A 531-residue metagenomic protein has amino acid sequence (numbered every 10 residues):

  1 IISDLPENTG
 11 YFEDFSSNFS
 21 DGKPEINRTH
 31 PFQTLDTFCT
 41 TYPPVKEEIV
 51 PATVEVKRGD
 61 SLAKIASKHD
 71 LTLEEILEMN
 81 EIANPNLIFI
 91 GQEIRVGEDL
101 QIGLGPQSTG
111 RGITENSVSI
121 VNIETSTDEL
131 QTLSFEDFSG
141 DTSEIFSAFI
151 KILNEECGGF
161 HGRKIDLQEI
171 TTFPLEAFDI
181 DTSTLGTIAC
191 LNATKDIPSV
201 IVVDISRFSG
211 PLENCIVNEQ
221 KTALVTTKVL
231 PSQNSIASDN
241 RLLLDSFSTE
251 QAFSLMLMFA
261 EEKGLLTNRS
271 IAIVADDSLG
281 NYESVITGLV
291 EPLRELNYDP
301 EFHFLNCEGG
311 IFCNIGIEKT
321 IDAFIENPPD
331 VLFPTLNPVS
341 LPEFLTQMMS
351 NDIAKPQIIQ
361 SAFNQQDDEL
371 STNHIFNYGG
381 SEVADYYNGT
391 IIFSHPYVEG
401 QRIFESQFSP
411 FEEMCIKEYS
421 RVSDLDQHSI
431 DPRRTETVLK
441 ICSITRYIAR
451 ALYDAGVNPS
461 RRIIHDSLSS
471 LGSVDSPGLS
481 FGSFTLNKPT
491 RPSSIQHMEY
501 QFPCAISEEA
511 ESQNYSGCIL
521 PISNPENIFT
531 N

Functional and structural regions predicted by a protein language model:
G10-T40, Q101-Q107, R111-G112, V118-S119 (+2 more regions): Solvent-exposed, acidic/polar segments of extracytosolic/periplasmic ligand-binding ectodomains
F15, D277, N337-E343, Y386 (+1 more regions): Extracellular/periplasmic ligand-binding modules, especially the Venus flytrap/periplasmic-binding
T34, Q101-I120, E129, L133 (+2 more regions): Immediate post-signal peptide segment of exported/extracytoplasmic ligand-binding proteins
C39-T72, Q92: Primarily a LysM-type cell-wall glycan-binding module
V56-D60, S67-D70, E136-E144, D181-L185 (+8 more regions): Soluble non-cytosolic domains of exported or imported proteins
G103-S108, D137-E144, E155-D239, D245-F247 (+6 more regions): Beta-alpha junction/loop-to-helix N-cap segments that form part of ligand/metal-binding clefts
S108-S147, A177, D276-E283, R433-V438: Extracytoplasmic "Venus flytrap"
D196-L305, G310, P356-F393, V398-G400: Extracytoplasmic ligand/sensor domains, especially the bilobed periplasmic-binding protein
